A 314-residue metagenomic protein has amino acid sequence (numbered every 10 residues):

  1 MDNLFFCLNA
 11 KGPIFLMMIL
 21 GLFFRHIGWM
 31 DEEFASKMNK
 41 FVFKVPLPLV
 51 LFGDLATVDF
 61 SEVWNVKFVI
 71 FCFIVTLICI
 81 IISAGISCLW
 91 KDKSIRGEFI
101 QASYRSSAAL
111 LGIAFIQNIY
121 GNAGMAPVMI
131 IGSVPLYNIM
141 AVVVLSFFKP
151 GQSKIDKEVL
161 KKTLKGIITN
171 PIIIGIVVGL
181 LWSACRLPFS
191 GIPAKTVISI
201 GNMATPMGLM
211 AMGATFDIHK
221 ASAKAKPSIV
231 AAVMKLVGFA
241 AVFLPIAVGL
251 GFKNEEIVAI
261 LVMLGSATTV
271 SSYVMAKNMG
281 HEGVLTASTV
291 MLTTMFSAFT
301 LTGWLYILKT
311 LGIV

Functional and structural regions predicted by a protein language model:
M1-V314: Alpha-helical transmembrane segments of multi-pass small-molecule/ion transporters
